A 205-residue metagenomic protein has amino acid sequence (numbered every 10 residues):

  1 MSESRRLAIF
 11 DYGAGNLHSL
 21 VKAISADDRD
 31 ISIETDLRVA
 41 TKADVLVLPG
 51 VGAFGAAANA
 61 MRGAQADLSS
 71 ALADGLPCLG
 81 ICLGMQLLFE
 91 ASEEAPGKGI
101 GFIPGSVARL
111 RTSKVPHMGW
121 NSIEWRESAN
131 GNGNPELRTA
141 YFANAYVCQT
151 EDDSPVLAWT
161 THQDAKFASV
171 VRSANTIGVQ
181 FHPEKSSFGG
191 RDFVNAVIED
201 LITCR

Functional and structural regions predicted by a protein language model:
L7-D28, P183-E184: N-terminal beta1-alpha1 ligand-phosphate binding loop
I31-K42: Short acidic low-complexity segments
V45: Short, Asp-centered acidic motifs that coordinate Mg2+ and/or phosphate in catalytic or ligand-binding sites
G52-N121: Cysteine-nucleophile active-site neighborhood
E90-D164: Pocket-forming structural segment of enzyme catalytic cores
L137, R172-I177: Beta-strand-turn-beta hairpins that frame and shape the catalytic cleft of phosphate-ester-processing enzymes
A165-R172: Short, surface-exposed beta-strand/loop micro-motifs that present aromatic residues
T176-R205: Acyltransferase
